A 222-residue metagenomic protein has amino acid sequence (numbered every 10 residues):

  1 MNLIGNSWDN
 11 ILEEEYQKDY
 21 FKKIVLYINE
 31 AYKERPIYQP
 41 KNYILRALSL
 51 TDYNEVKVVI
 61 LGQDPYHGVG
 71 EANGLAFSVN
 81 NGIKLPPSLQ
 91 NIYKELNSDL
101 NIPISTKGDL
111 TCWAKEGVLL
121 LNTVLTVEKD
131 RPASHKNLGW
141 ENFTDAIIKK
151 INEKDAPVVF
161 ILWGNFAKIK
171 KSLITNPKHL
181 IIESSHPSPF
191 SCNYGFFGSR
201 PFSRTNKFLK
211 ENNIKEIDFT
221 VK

Functional and structural regions predicted by a protein language model:
N2, N6, E14-L162, F166-I169 (+5 more regions): A polyanion-binding, active-site-adjacent surface
G198: Short, conserved glycine- and acidic-residue-centered signature motifs in active-site or ligand-binding loops
